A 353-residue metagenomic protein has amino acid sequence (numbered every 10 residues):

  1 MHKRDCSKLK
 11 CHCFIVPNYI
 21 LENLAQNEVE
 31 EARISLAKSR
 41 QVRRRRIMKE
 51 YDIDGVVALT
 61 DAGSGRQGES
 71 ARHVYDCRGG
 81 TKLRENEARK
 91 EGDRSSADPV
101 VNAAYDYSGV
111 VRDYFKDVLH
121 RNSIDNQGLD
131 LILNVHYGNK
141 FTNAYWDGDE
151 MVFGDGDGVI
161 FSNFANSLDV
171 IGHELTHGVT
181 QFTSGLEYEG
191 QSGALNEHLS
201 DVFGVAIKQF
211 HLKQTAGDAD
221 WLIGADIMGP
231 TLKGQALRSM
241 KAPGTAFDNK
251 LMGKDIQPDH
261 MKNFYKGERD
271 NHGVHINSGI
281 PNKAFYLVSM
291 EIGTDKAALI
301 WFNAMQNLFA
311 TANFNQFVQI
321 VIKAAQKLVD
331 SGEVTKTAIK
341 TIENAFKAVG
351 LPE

Functional and structural regions predicted by a protein language model:
M1-D169, G178-E353: Zymogen propeptides/activation segments of proteases
